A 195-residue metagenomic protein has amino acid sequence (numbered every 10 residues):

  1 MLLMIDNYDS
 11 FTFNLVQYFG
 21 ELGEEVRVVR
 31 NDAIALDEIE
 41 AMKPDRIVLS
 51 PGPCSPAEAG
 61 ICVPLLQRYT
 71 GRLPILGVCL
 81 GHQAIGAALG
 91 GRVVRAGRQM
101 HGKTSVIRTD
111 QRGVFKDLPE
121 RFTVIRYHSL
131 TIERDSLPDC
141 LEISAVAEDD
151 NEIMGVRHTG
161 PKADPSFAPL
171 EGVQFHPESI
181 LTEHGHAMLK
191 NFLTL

Functional and structural regions predicted by a protein language model:
M1-L3: Extreme N-terminal starter segment of soluble prokaryotic enzymes
T12: Active-site-adjacent helical/loop segments in soluble small-molecule enzymes
Q17-E25: Two-component/phosphorelay signaling modules centered on CheY-like receiver
E25-N31: Short hydrophobic/Thr-rich beta-strand motif most characteristic of the beta2 strand and flanking loop of CheY-like
I39, K43-D45, P177: Proline-aspartate-enriched helix->loop->beta-strand connector
P44-D117, T123, L189-N191: Cysteine-nucleophile active-site neighborhood
G113-F167: Catalytic beta-strand/loop cores that center a nucleophilic Ser/Cys/Thr and support acyl-enzyme chemistry
S179-L195: Acyltransferase
